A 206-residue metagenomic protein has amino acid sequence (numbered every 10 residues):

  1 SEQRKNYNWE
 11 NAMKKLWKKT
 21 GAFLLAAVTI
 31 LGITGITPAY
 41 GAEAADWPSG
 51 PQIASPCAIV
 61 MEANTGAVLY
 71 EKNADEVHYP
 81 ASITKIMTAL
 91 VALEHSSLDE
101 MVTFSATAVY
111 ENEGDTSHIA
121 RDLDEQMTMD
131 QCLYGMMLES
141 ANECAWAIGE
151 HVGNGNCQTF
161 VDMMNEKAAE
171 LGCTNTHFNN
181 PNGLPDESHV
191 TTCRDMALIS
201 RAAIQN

Functional and structural regions predicted by a protein language model:
S1-E43: Gram-positive cell-envelope targeting signals
G41-R194, A203-Q205: Active-site-adjacent loops and short helices of periplasmic peptidoglycan-processing enzymes
S200: Hydrophobic "lid"/C-terminal helical patch of Rossmann-like NAD(P)-dependent dehydrogenase/epimerase domains
